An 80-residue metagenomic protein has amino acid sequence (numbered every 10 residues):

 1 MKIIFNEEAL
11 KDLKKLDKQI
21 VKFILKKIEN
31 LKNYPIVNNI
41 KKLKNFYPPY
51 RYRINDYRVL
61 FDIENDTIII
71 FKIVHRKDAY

Functional and structural regions predicted by a protein language model:
K2-K11, Q19-K22, V37, I54-Y57 (+1 more regions): Enriched for short, Lys/Arg-rich terminal
E29-Y52: A short, surface-exposed loop/turn module that caps and links secondary-structure elements
